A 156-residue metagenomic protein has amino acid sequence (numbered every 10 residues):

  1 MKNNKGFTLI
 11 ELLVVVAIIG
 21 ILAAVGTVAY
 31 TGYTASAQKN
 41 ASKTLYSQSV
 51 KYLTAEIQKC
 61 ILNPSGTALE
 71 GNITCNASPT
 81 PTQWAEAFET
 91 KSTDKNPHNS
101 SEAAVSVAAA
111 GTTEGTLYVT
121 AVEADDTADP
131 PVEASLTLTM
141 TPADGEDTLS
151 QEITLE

Functional and structural regions predicted by a protein language model:
K2-T31: N-terminal single-pass transmembrane signal-anchor helix
N4, Y33, Q38, Y118 (+1 more regions): Generic detector of bulky aromatic hydrophobic side chains
K5, V28-T31, T44, V50 (+1 more regions): Intrinsically disordered, low-complexity segments enriched in small/polar residues
I19-A23, S36-A37, S42, I73-S78: Alpha-helical interaction segments
A23-G26, K39, L45, T54 (+2 more regions): Short linear sequence motifs
A35-S65: Membrane-proximal N-terminal amphipathic helix
A55-E156: Periplasmic/extracellular, small/polar-rich flexible segments of pilin-like filament-forming proteins
